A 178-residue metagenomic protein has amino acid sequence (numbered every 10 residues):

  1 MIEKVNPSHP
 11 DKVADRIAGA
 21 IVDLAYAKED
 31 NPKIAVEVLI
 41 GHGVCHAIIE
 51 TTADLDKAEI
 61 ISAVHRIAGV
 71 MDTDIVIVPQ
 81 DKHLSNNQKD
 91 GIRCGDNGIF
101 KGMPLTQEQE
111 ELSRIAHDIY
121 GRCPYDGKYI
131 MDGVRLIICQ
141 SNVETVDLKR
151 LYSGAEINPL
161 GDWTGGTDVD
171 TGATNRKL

Functional and structural regions predicted by a protein language model:
M1, A35, G166-D168: Short, flexible coil/linker segments at or flanking structured domains
M1-K33: N-terminal, positively charged regions that mediate nucleic acid binding
I2-S8, E37, V44-T52, G98-G102 (+1 more regions): Short glycine-rich or small-residue beta-strand-to-loop segments that form or flank ligand, phosphate, metal/Fe-S
K12, R16, L55, E59 (+2 more regions): Conserved active-site and cofactor/substrate-binding residues in soluble primary-metabolism enzymes
I17-A20, A25, A58-M71, D147-Y152: Short, non-transmembrane amphipathic alpha-helical segments
E29-Q88: Conserved beta-ketoacyl condensing-enzyme motif
H42, G69-N175: Glycine-rich, mobile lid/loop segments that gate access to catalytic sites or pores
